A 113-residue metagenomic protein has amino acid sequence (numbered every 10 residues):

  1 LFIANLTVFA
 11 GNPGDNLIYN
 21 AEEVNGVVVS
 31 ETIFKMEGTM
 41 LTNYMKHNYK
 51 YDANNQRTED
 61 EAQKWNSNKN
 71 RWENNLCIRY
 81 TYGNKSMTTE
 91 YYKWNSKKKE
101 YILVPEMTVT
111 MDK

Functional and structural regions predicted by a protein language model:
L1-T7: Bacterial N-terminal signal peptides
V8-K113: Buried hydrophobic residues that stabilize the cores of well-folded domains
